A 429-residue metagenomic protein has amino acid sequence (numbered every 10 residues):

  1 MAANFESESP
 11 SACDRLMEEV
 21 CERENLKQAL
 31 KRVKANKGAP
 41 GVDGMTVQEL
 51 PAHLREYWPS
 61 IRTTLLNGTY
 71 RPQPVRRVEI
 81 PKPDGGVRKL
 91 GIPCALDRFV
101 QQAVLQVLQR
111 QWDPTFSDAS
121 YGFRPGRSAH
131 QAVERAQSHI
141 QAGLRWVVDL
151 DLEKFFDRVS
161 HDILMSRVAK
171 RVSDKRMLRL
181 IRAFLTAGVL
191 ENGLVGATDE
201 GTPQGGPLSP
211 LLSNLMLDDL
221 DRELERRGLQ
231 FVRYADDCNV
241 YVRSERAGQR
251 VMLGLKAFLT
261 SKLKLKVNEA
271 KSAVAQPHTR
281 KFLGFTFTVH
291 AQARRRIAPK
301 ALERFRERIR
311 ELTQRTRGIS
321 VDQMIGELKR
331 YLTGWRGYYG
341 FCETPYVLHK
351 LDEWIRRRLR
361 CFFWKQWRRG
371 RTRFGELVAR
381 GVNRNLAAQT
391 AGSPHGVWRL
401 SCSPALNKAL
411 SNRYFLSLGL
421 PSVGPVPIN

Functional and structural regions predicted by a protein language model:
M1-N429: Non-catalytic terminal/accessory segments
